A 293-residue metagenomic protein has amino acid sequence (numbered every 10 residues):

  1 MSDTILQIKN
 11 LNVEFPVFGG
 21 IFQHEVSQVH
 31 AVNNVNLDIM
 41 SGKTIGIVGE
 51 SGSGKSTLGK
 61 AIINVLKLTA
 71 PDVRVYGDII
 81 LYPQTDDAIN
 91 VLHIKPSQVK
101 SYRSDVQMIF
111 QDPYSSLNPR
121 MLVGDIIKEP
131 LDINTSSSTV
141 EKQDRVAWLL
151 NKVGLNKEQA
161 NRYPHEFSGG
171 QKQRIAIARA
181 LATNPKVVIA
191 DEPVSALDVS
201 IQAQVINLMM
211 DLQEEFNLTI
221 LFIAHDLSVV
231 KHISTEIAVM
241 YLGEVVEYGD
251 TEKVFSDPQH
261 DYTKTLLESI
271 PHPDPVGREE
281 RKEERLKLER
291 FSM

Functional and structural regions predicted by a protein language model:
S2-T4, V17-Q23, A88, D250-M293: Short catalytic/signature loops enriched in Gly
D78-S101: ABC ATPase NBD Q-loop/coupling interface
Y82-D87, V140-E158, L267-E268: Conserved ABC ATPase "signature" region
Y163-F167, Q171: Conserved ABC ATPase signature
A182-K186: A short, proline-enriched helix->beta-strand linker immediately N-terminal to the Walker B motif in ABC-type P-loop
V230-H232: A short, surface-exposed alpha-helical micro-motif characterized by mixed small hydrophobic and charged/polar residues
